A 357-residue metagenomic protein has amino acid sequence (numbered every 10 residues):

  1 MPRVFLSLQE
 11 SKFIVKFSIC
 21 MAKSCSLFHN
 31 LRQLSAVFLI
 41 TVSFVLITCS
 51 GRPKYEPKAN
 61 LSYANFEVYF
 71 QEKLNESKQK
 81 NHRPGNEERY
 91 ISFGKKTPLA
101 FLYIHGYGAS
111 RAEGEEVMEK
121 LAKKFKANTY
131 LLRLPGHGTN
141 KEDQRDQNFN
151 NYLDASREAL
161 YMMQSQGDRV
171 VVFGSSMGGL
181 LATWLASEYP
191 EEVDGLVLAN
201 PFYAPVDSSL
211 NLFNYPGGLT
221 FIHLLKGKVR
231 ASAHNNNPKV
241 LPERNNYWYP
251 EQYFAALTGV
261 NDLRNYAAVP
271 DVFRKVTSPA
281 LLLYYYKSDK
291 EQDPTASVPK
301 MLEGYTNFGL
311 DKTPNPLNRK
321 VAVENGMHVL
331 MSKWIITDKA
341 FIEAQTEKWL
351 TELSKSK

Functional and structural regions predicted by a protein language model:
G85-K124: Short, surface-exposed "cap/lid" segments of acyl-processing enzymes
G94-K95, R244-E324: Serine-hydrolase catalytic core
F125-T139: Conserved alpha/beta-hydrolase
N140-Q166, V171: Catalytic nucleophile-loop/oxyanion-hole region of alpha/beta-hydrolase and closely related hydrolase-like folds
G174-G178, A182: Gly/Ala-rich beta-loop-alpha elbow adjacent to hydrolase catalytic centers
W184-D194: Conserved hydrolase catalytic core segment
L198-V206: Active-site nucleophile loop of the alpha/beta-hydrolase fold
A322-K357: Catalytic active-site module of serine/aspartate enzymes centered on a nucleophile-bearing elbow/loop
